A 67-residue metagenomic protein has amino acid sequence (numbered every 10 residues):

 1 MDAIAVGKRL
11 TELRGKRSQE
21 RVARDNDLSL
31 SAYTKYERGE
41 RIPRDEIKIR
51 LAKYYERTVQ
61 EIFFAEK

Functional and structural regions predicted by a protein language model:
M1-K16, F64: A short, Lys/Arg-rich alpha-helix, primarily the initiator
R9, A32-K35, E61: Residue-level recognition of specific faces of alpha-helices
K16-K35: Short alpha-helical DNA-recognition segment
K16-S18, P43-E46: Residue-level signal for the short linker/turn that defines the boundary of a DNA-recognition helix
D27, R38-E40, K67: Residue-level detection of the helix-turn-helix DNA-binding "recognition helix"
S29-A32, R44, T58: Short coil turns linking two alpha-helices in DNA-binding domains
E46-E61: DNA major-groove recognition helix of helix-turn-helix/homeodomain DNA-binding modules
E61-K67: Short amphipathic recognition helices of helix-turn-helix/homeodomain-type DNA-binding modules
